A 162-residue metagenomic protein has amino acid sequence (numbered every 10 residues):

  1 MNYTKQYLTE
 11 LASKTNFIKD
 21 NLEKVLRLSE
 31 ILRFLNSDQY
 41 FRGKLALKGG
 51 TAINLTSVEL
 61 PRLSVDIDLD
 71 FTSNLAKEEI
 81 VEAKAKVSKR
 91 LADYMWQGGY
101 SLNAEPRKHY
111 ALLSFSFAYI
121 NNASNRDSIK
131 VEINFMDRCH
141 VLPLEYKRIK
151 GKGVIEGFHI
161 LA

Functional and structural regions predicted by a protein language model:
M1-A46, K86, R90: Helical scaffold of the NTase/Pol beta-like nucleotidyltransferase catalytic core
T9-K14, L26-R33, K44, H109-A162: Catalytic cores of NTP-dependent nucleotidyl/adenyl transfer enzymes across multiple folds
L11-N16, V65-A76: Glycine-/proline-rich flexible loop or hinge segments
K19, F71-P106: Metal-dependent nucleotidyltransferase catalytic core
N36-I67, S73: Active-site nucleotide-donor binding segment shared across nucleotidyl transfer reactions
D38, L60, P106-K108, N122-S124: Sterically constrained small-residue positions within well-ordered secondary structures of folded domains
G50-T51, S101-S116: Short, glycine/charge-rich beta-strand/loop segments that flank catalytic centers and engage negatively charged groups
T56-L60, I80-K84, P143-E145: Short, conserved acidic/polar surface loops in the N-terminal third of protein domains
